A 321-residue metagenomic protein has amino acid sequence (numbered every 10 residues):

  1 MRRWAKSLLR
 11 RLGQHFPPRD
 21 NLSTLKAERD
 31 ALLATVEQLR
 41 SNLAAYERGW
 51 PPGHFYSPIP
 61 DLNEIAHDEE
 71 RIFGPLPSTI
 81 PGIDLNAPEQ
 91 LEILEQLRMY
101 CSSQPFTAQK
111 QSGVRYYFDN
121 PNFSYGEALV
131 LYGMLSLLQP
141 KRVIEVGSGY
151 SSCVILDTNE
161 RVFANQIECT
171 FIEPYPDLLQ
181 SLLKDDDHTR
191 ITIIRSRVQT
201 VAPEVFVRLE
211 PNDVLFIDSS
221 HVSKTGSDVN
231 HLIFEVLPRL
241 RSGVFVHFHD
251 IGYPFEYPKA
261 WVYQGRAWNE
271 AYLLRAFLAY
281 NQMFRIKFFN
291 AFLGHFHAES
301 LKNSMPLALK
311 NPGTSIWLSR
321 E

Functional and structural regions predicted by a protein language model:
R3-I144, Y150-H247, I251-E321: A short alpha-helical cap/connector motif
